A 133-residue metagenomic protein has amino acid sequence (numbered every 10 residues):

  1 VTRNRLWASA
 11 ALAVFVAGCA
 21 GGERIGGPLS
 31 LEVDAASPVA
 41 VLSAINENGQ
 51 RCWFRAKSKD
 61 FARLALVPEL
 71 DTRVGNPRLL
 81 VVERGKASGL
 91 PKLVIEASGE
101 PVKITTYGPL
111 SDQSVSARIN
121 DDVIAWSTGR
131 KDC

Functional and structural regions predicted by a protein language model:
V1-C19: Sec-dependent bacterial lipoprotein signal peptides
A13-D34: Bacterial Sec signal peptide processing site at the extreme N-terminus
S30-A36, T105-Q113: Second-shell loop/turn segments in exported
A35-T72: Post-signal-peptide N-terminal segment of Sec-exported extracytoplasmic proteins
E47, P109-C133: C-terminal partner/receptor-binding element of secreted or periplasmic proteins
R73-V81: Short, hydrophobic/aromatic-rich segments at coil-to-beta transitions
E83-G85, A97-G99, T106-L110, V123: A mature extracytoplasmic/lumenal domain signature
A87-L93: Short, surface-exposed coil-to-beta transition loops
